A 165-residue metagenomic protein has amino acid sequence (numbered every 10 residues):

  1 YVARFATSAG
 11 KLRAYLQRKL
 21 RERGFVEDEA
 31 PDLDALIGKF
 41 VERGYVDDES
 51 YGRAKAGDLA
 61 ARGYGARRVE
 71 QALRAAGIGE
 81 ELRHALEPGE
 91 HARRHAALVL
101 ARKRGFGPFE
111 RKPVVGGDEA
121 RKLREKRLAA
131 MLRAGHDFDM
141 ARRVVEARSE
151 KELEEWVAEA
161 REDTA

Functional and structural regions predicted by a protein language model:
Y1-A165: An alpha-helical, amphipathic repeat domain used for nucleic-acid recognition, typified by the mTERF helical solenoid
